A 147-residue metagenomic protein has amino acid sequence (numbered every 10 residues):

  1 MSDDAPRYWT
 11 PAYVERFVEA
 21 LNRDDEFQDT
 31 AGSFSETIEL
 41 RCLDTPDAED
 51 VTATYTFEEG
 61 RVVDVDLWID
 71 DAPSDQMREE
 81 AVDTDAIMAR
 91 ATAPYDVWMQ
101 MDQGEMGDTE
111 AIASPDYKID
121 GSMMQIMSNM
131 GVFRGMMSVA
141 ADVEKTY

Functional and structural regions predicted by a protein language model:
M1-Y147: Feature captures hydrophobic
